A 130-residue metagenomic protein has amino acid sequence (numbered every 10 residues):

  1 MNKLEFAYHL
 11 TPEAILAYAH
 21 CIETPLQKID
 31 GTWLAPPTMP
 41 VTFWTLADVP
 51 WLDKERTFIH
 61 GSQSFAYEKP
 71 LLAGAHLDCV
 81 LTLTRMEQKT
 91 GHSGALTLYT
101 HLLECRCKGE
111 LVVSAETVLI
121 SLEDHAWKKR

Functional and structural regions predicted by a protein language model:
M1-S62: Hot-dog-fold acyl-thioester-processing enzymes
A7-H9, S64-A66, V118-I120: Generic structural detector for well-ordered beta-strands
H20, Q27, P70-H76: Short, glycine/small-residue-enriched coil/turn segments at secondary-structure junctions
T24, P50, S64, L71-A73 (+1 more regions): A generic structural signal for solvent-exposed, polar alpha-helical segments
S62-K69, M86: Short structured motifs
L71-R130: HotDog/MaoC-like acyl-thioester-processing domains
